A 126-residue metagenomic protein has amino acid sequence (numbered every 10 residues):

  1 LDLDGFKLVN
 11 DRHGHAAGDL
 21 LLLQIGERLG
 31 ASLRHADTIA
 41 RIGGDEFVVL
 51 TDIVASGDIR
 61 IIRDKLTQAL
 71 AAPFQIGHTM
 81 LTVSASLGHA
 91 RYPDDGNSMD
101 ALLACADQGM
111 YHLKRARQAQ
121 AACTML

Functional and structural regions predicted by a protein language model:
L1: Active-site flanking residues adjacent to catalytic metal/cofactor-binding acidic residues
D4-R34, A40-V49, S56-D64, A104-D107 (+1 more regions): Conserved long alpha-helical elements within nucleotide-processing catalytic cores of c-di-GMP signaling and class III
L33, L81-T82: Alpha-helix termination/capping residues and helix-transition junctions
R34-H35, F74: A short, acidic/glycine-rich surface segment
I39, K65, A69, Q75 (+2 more regions): Cyclic nucleotide signaling catalytic output domains
L50-D52, A90: Short hydrophobic/aromatic beta-strand micro-patches that form the beta-sheet surface supporting nucleotide- or nucleic
I53-V54, D94: Hydrophobic/aromatic docking surface of two-component receiver
